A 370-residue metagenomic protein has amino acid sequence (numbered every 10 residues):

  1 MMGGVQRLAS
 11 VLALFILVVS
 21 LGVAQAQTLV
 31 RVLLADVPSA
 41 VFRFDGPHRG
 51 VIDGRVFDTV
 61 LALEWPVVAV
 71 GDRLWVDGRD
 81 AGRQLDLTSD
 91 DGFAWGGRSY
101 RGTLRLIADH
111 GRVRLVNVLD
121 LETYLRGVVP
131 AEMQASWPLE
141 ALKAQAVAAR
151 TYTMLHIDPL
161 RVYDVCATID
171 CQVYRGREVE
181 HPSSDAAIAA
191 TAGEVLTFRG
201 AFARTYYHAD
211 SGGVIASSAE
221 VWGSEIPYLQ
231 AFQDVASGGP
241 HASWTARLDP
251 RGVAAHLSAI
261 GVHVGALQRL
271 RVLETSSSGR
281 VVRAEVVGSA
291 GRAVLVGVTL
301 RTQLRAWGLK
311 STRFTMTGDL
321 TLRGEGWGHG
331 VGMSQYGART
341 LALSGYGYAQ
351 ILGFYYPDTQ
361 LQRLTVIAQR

Functional and structural regions predicted by a protein language model:
M2-R370: Conserved, single-site charged/polar hotspot
